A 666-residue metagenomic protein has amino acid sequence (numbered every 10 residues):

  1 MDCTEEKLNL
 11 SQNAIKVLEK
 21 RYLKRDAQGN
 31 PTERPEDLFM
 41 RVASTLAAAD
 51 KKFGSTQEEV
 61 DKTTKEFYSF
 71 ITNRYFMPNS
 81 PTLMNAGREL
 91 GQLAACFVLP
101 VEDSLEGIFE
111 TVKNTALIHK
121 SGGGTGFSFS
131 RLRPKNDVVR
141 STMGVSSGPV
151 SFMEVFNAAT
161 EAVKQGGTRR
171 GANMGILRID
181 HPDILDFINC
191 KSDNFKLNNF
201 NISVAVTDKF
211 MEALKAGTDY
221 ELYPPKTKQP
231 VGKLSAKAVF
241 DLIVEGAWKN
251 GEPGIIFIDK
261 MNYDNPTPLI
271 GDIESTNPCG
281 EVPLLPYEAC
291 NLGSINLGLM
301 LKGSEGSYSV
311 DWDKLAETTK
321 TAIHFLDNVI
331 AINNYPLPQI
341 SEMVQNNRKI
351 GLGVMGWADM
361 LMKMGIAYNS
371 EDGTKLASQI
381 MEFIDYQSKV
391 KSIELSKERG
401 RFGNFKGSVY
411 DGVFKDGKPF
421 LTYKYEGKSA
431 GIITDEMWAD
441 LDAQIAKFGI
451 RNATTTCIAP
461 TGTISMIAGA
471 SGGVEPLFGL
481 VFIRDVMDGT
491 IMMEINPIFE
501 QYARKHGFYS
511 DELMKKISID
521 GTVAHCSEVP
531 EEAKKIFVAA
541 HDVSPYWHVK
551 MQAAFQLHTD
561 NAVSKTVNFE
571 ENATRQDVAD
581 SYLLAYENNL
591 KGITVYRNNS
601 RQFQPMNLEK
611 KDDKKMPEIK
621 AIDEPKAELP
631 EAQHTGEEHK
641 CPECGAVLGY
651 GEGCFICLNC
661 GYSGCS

Functional and structural regions predicted by a protein language model:
M1-L93, L99, F240-K249, E587 (+4 more regions): Acidic/polar, glycine-rich intrinsically disordered N-terminal extensions of enzymes
K24, A43-K52, Y68-Q92, F97-S141 (+8 more regions): Function-dense linear segments that define catalytic or interfacial modules in macromolecule-processing proteins
A47-E89, L93-F97, E102-S104, P230-G232 (+3 more regions): Gly/Pro-rich turn-and-neighbor structural signature
N173, H634-E637, G653: Short metal-coordination and nucleic-acid-contact micro-motifs, chiefly zinc-binding Cys/His arrays
N189-C190, N198-N250: Polar, glycine-rich mid-to-C-terminal structural blocks that act as macromolecule-binding/assembly scaffolds
E281-P283, L326-A331, R401, G431-D435 (+1 more regions): Catalytic alpha/beta core of large soluble enzyme barrels
T318-S341, Q345, A367-T461, E531-K534 (+1 more regions): Internal maturation/activation junctions in enzymes
C641-C644, C657-C660: Short cysteine-rich clusters marking metal-coordination/redox-active sites
